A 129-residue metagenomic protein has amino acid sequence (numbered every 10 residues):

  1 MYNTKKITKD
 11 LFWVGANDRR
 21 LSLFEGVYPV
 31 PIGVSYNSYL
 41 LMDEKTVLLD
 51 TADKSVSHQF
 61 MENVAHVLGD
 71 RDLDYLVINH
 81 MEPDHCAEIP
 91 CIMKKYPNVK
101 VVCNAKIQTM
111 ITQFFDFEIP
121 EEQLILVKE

Functional and structural regions predicted by a protein language model:
Y2-K9, A105-E129: Metallo-beta-lactamase
T4-H66: Conserved beta-strand hairpin/beta-sheet module of binuclear metal-dependent hydrolase folds, prominently
K9, E44-K45, P97-N98, P120-E121: Short coil/turn connectors at secondary-structure junctions
F12-V14, V47, V77, V102 (+1 more regions): Hydrophobic/aromatic beta-strand patches that form the interior of the parallel beta-sheet core in alpha/beta enzyme
L21, M81-C86, Q108-I111: Active-site environment of divalent metal-dependent phosphoester hydrolases
V34, Y96, V127-K128: Short, solvent-exposed loop/turn segments at the edges of secondary structure
E44, S55-V102: Active-site metal-binding motif and surrounding structural segment of the metallo-beta-lactamase
